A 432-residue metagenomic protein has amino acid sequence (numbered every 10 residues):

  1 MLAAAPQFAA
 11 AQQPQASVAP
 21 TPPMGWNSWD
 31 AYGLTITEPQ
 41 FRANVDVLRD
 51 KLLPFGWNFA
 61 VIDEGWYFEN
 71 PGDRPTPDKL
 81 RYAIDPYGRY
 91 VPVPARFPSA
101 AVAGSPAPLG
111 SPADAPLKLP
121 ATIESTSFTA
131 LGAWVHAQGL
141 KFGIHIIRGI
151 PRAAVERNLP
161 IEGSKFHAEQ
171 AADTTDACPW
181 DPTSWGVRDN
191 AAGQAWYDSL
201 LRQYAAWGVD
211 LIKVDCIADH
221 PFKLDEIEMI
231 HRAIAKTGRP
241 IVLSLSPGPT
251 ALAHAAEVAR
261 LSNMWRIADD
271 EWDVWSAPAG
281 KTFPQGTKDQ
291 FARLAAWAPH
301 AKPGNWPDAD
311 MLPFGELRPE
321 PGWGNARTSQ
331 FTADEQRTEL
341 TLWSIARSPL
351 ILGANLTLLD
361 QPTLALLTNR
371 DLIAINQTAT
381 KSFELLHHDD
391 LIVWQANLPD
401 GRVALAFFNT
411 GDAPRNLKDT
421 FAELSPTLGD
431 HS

Functional and structural regions predicted by a protein language model:
L2-A9: C-terminal segment of classical bacterial N-terminal signal peptides
Q12-R42, V47, I241: N-terminal module-boundary/linker segments of secreted carbohydrate-active enzymes
P22-S28, N58-D63, F68, K141-I146 (+7 more regions): Structural recognition of the beta-strand scaffold that forms the well-ordered cores of secreted hydrolase catalytic
W29-L34, E64-E69, R148-R152, L211 (+4 more regions): Solvent-exposed loop/turn segments at secondary-structure junctions within structured extracellular/periplasmic domains
R49-W134, Q138-C216, H220: Aromatic-lined carbohydrate-binding/catalytic grooves of carbohydrate-active enzymes
E169-T175, G186-A195, S199, P240-A354: Glycan-recognition surfaces
R337, W343-A346, I351-G353, H387-L428: Carbohydrate-binding surface patches
T338-H387: Catalytic cores of secreted or luminal carbohydrate-active enzymes
